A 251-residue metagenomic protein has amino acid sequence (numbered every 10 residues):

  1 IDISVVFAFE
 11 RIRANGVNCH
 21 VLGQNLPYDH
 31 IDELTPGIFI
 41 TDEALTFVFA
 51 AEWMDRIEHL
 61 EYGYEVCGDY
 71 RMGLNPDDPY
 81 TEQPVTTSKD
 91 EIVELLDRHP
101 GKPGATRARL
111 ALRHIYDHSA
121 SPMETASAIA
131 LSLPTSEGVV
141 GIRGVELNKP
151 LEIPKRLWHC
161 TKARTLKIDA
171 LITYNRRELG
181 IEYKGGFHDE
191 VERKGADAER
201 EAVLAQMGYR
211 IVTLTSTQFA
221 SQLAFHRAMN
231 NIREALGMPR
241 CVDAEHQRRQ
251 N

Functional and structural regions predicted by a protein language model:
I1-G104, T135, A244, N251: Short gly/ser-rich loop at a beta-strand->alpha-helix junction or flexible surface loop bordering the NTP-binding
E82-N251: Surface segments flanking catalytic/ligand-binding clefts of nucleic-acid enzymes
